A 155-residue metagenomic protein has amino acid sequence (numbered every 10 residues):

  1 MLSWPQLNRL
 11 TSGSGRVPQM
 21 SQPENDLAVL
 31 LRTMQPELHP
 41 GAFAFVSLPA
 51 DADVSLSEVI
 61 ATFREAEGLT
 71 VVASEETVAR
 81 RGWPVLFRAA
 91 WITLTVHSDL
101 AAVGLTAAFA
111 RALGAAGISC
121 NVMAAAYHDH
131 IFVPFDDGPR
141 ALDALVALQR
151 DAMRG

Functional and structural regions predicted by a protein language model:
W4-A112: Regulatory modules associated with amino-acid/nitrogen control
E58, G117-V122: A short linear hydrophobic-aromatic micro-motif
A66, G138-G155: Charge-rich, low-aromatic oligomerization/scaffolding segments with amphipathic character
G68-A73, Y127-P134: A generic structural motif
S74-V78, P134-R140: Helix N-cap motif at beta-to-alpha junctions
R88-H97, N121-M123, R150-G155: Conserved short beta-strand edge segments in small beta-sheet-based binding/regulatory domains
A124-H128, D137, G155: Structural preference for solvent-exposed beta-strand-turn elements and adjacent flexible terminal/loop segments within
